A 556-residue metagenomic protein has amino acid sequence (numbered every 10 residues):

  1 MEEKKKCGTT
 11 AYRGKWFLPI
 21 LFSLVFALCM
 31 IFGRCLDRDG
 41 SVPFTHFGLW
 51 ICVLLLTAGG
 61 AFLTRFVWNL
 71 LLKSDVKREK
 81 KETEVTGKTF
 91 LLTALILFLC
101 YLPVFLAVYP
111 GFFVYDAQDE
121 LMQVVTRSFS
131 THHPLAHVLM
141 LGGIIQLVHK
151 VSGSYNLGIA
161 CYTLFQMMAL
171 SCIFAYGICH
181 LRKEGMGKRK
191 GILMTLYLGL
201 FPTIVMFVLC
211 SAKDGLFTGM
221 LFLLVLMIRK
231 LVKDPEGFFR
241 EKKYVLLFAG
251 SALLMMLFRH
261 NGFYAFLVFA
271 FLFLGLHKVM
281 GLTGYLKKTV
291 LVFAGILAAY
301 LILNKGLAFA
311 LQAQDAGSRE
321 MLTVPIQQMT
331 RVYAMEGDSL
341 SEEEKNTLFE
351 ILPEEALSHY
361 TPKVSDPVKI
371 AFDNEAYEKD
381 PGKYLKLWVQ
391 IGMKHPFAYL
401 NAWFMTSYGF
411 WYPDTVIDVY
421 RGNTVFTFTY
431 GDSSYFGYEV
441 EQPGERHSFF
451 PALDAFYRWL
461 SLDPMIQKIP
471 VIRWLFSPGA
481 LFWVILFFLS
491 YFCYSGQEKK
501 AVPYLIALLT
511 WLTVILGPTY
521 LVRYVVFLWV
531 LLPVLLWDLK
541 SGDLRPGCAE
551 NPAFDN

Functional and structural regions predicted by a protein language model:
M1-F26, S41-Y101, G542-A553: Start-transfer (signal-anchor) and selected internal transmembrane alpha helices of multi-pass inner/ER membrane
K88-L92, G177-L200, T218-G219, A501-V502: Transmembrane-helix signature of polytopic, membrane-embedded enzymes that assemble or transfer cell-envelope glycans
V108-E120, S128-I144, V148, S152-G153 (+2 more regions): Extracytoplasmic catalytic/substrate-binding loops of multi-pass membrane glycan-assembly enzymes
L157-C161, T406-A507: Membrane-interface anchor segments at the N-terminal boundary of transmembrane helices in multi-pass membrane enzymes
C161-G185: Transmembrane-helix motifs of polytopic, lipid-linked glycan transferases
M206-F217, F258: Short acidic/glycine- and proline-prone juxtamembrane loop motifs at membrane-interface regions of multi-pass membrane
Y244-R259, A270-F271, F293-A299: Membrane-interface alpha helices of multi-pass inner-membrane proteins
Q312-H447: Membrane-proximal stem/loop segments at transmembrane-domain junctions that anchor or position
